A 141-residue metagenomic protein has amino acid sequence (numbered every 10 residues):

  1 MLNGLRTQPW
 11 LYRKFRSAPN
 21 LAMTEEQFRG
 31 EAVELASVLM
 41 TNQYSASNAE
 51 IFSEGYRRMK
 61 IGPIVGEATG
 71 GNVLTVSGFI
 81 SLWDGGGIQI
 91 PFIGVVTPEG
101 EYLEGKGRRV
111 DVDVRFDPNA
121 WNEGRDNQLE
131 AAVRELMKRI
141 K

Functional and structural regions predicted by a protein language model:
M1-M40, Y44, V73-L82, F92-V96 (+2 more regions): Gly/Ser/Thr-rich loop/hinge elements
M1-T7, R13-R16, N48-E54, E67-A68 (+2 more regions): Intrinsically disordered, Ser/Thr/Pro/Gly-rich linkers and terminal tails that flank and connect PDZ domains
E25-E26, R58, N72, K138-K141: Bimodal feature
V33-A36, K60-P63, R139: Loop/turn elements at helix/coil->beta-strand transitions in domains of secreted/extracellular proteins
S37, S45-K60: Cysteine-centered nucleophilic/redox motifs
M59-V73: Short, well-structured beta-strand/strand-turn elements
